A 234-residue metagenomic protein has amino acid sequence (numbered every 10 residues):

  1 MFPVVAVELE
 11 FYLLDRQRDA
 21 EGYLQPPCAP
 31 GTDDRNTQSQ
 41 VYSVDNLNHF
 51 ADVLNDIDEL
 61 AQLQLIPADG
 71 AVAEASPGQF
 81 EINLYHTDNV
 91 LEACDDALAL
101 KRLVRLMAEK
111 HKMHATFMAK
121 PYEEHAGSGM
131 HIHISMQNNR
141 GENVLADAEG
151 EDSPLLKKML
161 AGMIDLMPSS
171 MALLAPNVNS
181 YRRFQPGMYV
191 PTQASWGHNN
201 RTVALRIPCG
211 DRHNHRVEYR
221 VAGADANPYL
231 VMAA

Functional and structural regions predicted by a protein language model:
M1-A234: Glycine-rich, acidic/polar active-site loops that bind/position phosphate-bearing ligands
